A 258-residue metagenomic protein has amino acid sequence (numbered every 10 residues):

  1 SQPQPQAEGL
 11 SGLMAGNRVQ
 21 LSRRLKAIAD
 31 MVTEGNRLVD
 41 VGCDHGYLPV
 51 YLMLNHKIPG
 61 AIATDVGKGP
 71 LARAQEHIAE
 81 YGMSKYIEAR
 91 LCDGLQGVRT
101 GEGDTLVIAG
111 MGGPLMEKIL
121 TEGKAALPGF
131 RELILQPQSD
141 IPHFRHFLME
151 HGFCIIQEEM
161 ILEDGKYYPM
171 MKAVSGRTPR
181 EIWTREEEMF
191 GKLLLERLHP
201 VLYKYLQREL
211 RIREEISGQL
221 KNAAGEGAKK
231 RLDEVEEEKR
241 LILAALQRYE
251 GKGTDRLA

Functional and structural regions predicted by a protein language model:
V19-G35: Conserved alpha-helix/loop element of class I SAM-dependent methyltransferases that forms part of the SAM/SAH-binding
G35-D44: Conserved class I S-adenosyl-L-methionine
G46, V50: Glycine-rich SAM-binding Motif I of class I
G60-D65: Conserved SAM-binding motif I beta-strand of class I
A72-G101: S-adenosyl-L-methionine
E102-G110: Short SAM/SAH-binding signature in class I
E122-K172: C-terminal substrate-binding/active-site "lid" region of AdoMet-derived donor-dependent transferases
R185-A258: An accessory alpha-helical subdomain
